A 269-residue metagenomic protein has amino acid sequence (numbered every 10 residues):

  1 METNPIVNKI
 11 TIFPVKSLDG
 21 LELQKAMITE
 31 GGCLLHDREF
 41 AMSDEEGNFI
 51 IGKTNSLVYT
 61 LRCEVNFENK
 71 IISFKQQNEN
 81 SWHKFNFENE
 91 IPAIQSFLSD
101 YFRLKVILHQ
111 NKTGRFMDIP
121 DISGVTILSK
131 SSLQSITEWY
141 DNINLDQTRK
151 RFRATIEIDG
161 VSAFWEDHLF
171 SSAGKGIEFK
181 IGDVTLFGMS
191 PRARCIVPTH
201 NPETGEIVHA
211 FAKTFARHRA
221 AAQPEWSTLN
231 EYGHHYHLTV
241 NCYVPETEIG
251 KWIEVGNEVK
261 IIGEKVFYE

Functional and structural regions predicted by a protein language model:
M1-E269: Metal-cofactor-dependent catalytic cores
